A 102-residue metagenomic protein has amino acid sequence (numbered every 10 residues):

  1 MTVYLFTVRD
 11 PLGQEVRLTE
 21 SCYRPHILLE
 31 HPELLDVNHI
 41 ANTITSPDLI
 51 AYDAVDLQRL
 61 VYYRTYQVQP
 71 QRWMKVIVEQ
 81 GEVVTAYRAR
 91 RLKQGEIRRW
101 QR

Functional and structural regions predicted by a protein language model:
M1-R102: Ribonuclease/tRNase effector modules and their secretory precursors
